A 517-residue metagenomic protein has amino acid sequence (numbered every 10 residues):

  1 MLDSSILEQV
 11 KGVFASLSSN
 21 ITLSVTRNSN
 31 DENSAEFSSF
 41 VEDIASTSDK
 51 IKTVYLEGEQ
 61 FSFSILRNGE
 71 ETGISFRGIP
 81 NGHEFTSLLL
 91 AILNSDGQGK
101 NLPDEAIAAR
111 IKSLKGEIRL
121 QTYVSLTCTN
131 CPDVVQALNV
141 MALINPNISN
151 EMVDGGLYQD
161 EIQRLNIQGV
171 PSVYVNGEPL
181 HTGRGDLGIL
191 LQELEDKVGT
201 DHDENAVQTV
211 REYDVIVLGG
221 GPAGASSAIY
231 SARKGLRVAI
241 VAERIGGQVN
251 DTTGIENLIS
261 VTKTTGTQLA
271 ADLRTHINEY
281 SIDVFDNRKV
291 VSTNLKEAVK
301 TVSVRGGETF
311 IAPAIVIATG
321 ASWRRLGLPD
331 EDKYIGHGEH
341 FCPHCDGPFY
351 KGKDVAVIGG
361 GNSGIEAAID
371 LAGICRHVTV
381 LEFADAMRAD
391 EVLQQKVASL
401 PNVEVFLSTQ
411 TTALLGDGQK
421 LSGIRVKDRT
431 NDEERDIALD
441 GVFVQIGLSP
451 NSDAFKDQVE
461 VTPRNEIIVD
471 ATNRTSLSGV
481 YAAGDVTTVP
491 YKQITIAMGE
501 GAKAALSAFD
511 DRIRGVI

Functional and structural regions predicted by a protein language model:
D3-E42, I111-P146, M152: Local sequence-structure signature of Cys/Sec-based thiol-disulfide redox active-site neighborhoods
D49-G58, P146-D160: Thiol-based oxidoreductase modules, predominantly thioredoxin-like and allied folds used for disulfide exchange
Y55-I74, Q159-N176: Structural micro-motif
R67-G99, Y174-H202: Non-catalytic, surface beta->alpha helical segment in thiol-disulfide oxidoreductase systems
K115, Q121-L126, N130-P132, Q136-L138 (+7 more regions): Beta1-alpha1 glycine-rich phosphate/pyrophosphate-binding loop at the start of Rossmann-like nucleotide-binding domains
E204-E212, T319-I374, I468-A471: Glycine-rich dinucleotide-binding loop and its adjacent helix/turn
A270-R305, T309-A312, I317, A372-A471 (+1 more regions): A Rossmann-like FAD-binding core segment of flavoenzymes
S322, G327, K333-F349, A438 (+3 more regions): FAD-site-proximal beta/loop scaffold in flavoenzymes
